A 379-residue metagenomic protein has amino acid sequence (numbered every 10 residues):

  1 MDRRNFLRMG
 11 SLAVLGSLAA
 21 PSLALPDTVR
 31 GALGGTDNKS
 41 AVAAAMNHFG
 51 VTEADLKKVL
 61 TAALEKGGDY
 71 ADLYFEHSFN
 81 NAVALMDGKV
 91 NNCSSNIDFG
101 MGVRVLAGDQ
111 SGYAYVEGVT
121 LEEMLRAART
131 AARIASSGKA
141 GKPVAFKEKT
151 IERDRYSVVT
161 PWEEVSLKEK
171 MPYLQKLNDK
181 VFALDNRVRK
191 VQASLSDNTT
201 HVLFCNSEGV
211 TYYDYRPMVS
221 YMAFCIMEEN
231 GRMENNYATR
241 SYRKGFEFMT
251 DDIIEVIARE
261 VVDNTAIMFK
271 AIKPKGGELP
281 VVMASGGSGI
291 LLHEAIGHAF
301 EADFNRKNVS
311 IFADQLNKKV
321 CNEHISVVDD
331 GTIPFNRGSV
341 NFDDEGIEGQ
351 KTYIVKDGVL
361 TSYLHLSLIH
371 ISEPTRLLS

Functional and structural regions predicted by a protein language model:
D2-I347, K356-V359, I369: Active-site bordering "gate/hinge" segments that shape substrate access to catalytic or cofactor-binding pockets
I369-S379: Single conserved hydrophobic/aromatic residue that forms the stacking wall/gate of nucleotide- or nucleobase-binding
